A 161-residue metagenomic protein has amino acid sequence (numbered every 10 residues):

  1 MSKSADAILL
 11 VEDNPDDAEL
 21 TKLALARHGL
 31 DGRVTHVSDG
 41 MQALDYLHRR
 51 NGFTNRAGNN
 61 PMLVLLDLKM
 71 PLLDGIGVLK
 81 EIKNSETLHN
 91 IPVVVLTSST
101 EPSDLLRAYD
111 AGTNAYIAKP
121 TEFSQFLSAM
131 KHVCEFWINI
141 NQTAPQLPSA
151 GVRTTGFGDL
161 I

Functional and structural regions predicted by a protein language model:
M1-L10, P15-T35, M41-L44, H48 (+2 more regions): Non-catalytic signal-transmission and effector/linker regions of two-component phosphorelay proteins
L68-M70: Receiver (REC) domain active-site loop signature in two-component systems and cognate sites in sensor histidine kinases
L72-L73, I82: Hydrophobic residue at a beta-alpha junction that N-caps the helix immediately following a catalytic beta-strand/loop
S99-T100: Short, conserved "switch-loop" micro-motifs in signal-transduction and mechanochemical regulators
N114: Short, glycine/charged-rich "phosphate-handling" switch motifs in NTP-dependent and phosphotransfer domains
K119: A Lys-centered signature of the CheY-like receiver
